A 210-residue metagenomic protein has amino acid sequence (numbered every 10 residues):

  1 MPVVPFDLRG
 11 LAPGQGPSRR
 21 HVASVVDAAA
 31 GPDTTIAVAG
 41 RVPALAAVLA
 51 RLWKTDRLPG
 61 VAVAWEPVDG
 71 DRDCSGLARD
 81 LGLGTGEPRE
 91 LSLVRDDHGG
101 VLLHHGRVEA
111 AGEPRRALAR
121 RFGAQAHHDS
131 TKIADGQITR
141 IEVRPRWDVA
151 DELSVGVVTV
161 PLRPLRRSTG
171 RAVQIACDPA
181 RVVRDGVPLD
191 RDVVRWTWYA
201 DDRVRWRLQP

Functional and structural regions predicted by a protein language model:
V4-P32, A39-D178: Catalytic core of DAGKc-family lipid kinases
P161-P210: Extended, composition-driven regions rather than compact fold-specific motifs
